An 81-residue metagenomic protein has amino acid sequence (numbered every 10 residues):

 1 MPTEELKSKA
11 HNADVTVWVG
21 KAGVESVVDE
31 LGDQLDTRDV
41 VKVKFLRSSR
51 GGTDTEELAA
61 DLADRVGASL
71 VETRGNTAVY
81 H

Functional and structural regions predicted by a protein language model:
M1-H81: Positively charged, polar, low-complexity stretches
